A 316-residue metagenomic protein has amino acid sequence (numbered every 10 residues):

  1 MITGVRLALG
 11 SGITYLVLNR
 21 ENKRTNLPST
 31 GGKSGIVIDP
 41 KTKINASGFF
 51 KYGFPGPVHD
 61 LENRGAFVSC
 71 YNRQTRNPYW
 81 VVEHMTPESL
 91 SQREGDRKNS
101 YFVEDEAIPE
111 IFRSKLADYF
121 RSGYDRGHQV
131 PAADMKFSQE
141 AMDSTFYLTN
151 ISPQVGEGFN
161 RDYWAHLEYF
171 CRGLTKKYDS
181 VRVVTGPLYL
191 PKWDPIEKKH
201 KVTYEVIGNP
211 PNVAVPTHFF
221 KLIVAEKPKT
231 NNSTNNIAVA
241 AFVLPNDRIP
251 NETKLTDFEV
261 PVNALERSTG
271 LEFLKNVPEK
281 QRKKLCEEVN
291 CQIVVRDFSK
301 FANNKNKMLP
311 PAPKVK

Functional and structural regions predicted by a protein language model:
M1-K316: Domain-level detector for secreted/extracellular nuclease and nuclease-toxin modules, and for the ENPP-like C-terminal
